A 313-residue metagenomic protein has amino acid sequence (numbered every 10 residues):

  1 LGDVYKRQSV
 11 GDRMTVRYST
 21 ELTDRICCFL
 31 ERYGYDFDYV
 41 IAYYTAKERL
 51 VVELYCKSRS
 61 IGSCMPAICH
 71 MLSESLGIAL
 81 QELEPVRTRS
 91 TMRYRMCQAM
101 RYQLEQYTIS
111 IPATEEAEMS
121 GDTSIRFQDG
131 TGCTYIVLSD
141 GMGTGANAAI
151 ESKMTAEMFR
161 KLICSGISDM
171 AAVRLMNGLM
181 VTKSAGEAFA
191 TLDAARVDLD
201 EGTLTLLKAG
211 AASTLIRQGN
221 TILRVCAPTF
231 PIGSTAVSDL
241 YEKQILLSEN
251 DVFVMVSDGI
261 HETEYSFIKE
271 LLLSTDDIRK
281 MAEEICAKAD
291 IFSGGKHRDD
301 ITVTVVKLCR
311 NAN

Functional and structural regions predicted by a protein language model:
L1-Y5: Short, small-residue-biased leader/transition segments that mark boundaries at the very start of proteins
R17-E48, A67-R89, A149-G219, C286 (+2 more regions): Catalytic core of PPM/PP2C metal-dependent serine/threonine phosphatase domains
A46-L50, Y102-L104, G130-Y135, E249-V252 (+1 more regions): Short hydrophobic/glycine-rich mini-motifs in sensory/regulatory modules that couple input to downstream signaling
V52-I61, A211: A short interface-forming secondary-structure element
L72, R87-G141, N147, M154-E157 (+1 more regions): N-terminal entry segment of metal-dependent catalytic domains or homologous docking segments
M100-Y102, F127-T131, V197-T203, G210 (+2 more regions): Short acidic-glycine loop/turn motifs at beta-strand connectors
E116-T131, F189-L192, R224-E264, I291-R298: Acidic loop->beta-strand submotif enriched in PP2C/PPM serine/threonine phosphatases
G141-S165, R224, P228, L247 (+2 more regions): Active-site-proximal, acidic helix/loop segment immediately C-terminal to a metal-coordinating Asp/Glu
